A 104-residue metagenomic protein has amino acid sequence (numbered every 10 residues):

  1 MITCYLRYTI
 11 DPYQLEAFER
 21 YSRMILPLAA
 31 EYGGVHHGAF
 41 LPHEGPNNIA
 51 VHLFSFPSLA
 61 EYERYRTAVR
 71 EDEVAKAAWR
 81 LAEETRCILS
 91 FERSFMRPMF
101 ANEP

Functional and structural regions predicted by a protein language model:
I2-R7, F18, A29, A50-L53: Short, structured motif recognition centered on aromatic/hydrophobic residues
R7-P12, F54-S58: Short beta-strand-to-loop capping motifs
I10-R20: Short, surface-exposed ligand-recognition loops at beta-strand->loop->(often short) alpha-helix junctions that present
Q14-E16, A60-Y62, A101: Residue-level signal for secondary-structure boundary sites
R20-H37, S55-E92: An amphipathic, aromatic/His-enriched active-site/gating alpha helix that lines ligand/cofactor pockets
F40-H43: N-terminal secretory/targeting leader peptides
G45-N48: Short acidic/glycine-enriched loop/turn segments that link adjacent beta-strands
L89-P104: Long, low-complexity, Ser/Thr/Gly/Pro-rich intrinsically disordered segments that act as flexible linkers and assembly
